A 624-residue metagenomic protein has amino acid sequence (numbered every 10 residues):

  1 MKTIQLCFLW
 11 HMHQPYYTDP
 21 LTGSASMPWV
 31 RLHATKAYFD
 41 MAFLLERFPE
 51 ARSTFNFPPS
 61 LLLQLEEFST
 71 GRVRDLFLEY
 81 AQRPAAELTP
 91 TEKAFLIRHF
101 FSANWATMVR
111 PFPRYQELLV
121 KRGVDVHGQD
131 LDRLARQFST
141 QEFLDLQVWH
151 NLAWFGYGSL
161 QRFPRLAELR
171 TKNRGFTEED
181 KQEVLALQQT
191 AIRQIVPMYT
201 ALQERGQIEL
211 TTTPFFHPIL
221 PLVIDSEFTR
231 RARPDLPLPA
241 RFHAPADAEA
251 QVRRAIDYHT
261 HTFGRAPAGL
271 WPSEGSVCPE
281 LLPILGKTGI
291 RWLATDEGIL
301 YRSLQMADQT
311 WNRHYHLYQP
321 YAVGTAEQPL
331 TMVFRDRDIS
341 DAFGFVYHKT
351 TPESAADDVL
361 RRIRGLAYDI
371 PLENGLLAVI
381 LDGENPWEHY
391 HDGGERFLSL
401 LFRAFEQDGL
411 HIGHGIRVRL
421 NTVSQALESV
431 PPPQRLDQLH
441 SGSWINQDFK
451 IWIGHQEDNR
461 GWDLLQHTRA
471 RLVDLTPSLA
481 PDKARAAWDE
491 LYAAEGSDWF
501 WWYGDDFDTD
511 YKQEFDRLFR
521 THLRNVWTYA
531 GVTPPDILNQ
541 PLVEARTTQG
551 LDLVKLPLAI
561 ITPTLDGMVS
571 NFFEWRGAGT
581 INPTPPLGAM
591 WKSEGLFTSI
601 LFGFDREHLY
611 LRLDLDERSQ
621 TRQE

Functional and structural regions predicted by a protein language model:
K2-L169, D308-A559: Active-site and substrate-binding clefts of carbohydrate-active enzymes
R170-V196, G286, G298-L300, L304-A307: Extended, Lys/Arg-enriched charged tracts that mediate electrostatic binding to polyanionic substrates
A186-H217, S226-E227: Structured, charged N-terminal subsegments at the starts of enzyme catalytic cores and at intra-chain domain/subunit
E204, T262-F263, P279-A294, E395-H414: Short, surface-exposed basic-aromatic patches at helix termini and helix-loop junctions that form
L238-P272, R362-A378: CE4/NodB-like, metal-dependent polysaccharide N-deacetylase domain that modifies extracellular/periplasmic N-acetylated
R265-V277, G383-P386, D508: Conserved short loop/turn motifs at secondary-structure junctions
P279-P283, K287-A322: Active-site-proximal helices and loops of the catalytic beta/alpha 8
L538-E624: Order/disorder boundary and secretion-linked terminal/linker segments
